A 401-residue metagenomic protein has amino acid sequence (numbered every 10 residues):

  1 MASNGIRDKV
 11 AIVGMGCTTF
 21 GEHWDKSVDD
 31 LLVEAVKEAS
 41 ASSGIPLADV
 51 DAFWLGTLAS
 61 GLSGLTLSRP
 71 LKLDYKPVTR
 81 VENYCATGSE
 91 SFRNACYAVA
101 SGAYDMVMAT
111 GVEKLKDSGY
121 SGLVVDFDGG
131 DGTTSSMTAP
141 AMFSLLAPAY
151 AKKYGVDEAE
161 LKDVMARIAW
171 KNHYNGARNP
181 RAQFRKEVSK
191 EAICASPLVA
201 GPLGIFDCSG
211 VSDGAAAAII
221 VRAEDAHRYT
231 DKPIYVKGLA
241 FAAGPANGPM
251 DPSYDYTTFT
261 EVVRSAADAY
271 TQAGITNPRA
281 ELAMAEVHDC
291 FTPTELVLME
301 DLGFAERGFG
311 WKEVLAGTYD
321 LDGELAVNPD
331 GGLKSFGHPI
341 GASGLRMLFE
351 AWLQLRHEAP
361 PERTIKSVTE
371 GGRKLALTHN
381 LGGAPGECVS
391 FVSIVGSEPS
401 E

Functional and structural regions predicted by a protein language model:
M1-A86, Y150-V164, Q183-A192, P202 (+3 more regions): Conserved active-site "lid/cap" helical segment
M1-K26, K153, A166-R167, L198-R264 (+7 more regions): Condensing-enzyme catalytic core mediating Claisen C-C bond formation in acyl metabolism
N4-I6, G56-T110, K114-M142, F184-G210 (+3 more regions): Conserved catalytic cysteine-centered active-site region of acyl-thioester-dependent Claisen-condensing enzymes
L47-G56, P77-R80, V107-G111, K162-W170 (+5 more regions): Beta-strand segments within the central parallel beta-sheet cores of soluble alpha/beta enzyme folds
A59-P70, G248-S253, H288-K312, P339-G341 (+1 more regions): Short glycine/threonine-rich loop-to-helix capping motif typified by GTGT followed within a few residues by an Asp-Pro
L71-D74, D255-T257, P278, E295-P329 (+1 more regions): Glycine- and aromatic-enriched membrane alpha-helices
N83-E113, P140-R178, A218-E224, F336-P360: Active-site-proximal alpha-helical scaffold in enzymes
D255-V263, A267-P293, D301-F304, L333-P339: Extended C-terminal subregions enriched in glycine
